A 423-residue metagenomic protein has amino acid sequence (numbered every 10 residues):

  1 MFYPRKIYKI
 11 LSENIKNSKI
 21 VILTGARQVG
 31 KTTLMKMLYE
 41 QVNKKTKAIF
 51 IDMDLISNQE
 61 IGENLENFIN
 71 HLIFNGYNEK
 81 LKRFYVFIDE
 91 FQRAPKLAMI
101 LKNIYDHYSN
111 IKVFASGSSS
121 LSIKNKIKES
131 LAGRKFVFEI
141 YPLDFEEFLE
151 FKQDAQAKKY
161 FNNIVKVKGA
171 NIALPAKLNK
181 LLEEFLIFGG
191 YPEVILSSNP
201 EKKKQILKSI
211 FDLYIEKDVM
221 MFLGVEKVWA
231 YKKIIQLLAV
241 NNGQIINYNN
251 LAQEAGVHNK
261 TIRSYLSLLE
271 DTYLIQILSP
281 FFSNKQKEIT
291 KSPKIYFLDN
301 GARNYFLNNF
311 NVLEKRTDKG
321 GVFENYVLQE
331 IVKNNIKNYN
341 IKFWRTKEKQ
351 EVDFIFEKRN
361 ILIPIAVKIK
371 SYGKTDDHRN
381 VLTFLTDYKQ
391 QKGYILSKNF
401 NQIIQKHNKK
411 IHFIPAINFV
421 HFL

Functional and structural regions predicted by a protein language model:
M1-F2, E13-I15, I20-Q28, T32-T33 (+5 more regions): A cross-kingdom feature that marks ATP-driven nucleic-acid transaction machinery
I51-L81: Short glycine-rich substrate-engagement loop in P-loop NTPases that contacts/grips substrate
E60-G62, Q92-L101, N125-K126: Conserved ATPase-coupling elements of RecA-like P-loop NTPase cores
N78-L97: Conserved P-loop NTPase "ATPase switch" module shared by AAA+ and STAND
K82-Y85, S109-F114: Loop/turn-to-beta-strand initiation segments
K112-S118, E139: Structural recognition of the conserved hydrophobic beta-strand(s) that form the central parallel beta-sheet of P-loop
L121-V137, E150-D154: Short regulatory helix/loop adjacent to the ATP-binding pocket of P-loop NTPases
E146, E150, A155-Q329, N334 (+1 more regions): Interdomain hinge/linker elements that couple catalytic modules in large macromolecular machines
